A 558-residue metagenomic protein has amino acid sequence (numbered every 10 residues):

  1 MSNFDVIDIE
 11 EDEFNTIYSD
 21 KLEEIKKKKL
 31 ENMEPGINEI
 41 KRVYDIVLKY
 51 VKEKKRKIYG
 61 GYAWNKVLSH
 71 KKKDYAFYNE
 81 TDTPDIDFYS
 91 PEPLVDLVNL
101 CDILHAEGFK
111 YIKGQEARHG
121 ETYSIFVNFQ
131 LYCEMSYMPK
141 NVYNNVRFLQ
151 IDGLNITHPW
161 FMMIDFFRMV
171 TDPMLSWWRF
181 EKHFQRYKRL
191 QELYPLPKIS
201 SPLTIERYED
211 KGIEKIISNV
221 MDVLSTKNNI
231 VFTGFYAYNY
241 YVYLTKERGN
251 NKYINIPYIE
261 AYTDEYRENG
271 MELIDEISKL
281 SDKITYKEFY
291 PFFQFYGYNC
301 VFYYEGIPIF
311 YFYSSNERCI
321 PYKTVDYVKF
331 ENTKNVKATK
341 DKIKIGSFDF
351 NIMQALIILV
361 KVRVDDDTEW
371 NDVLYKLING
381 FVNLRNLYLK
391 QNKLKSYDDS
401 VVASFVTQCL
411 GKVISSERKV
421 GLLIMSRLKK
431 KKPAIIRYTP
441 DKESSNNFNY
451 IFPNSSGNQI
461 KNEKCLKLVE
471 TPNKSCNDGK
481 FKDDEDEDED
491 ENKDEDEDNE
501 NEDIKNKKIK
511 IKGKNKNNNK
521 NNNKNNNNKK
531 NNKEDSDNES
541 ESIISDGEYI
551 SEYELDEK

Functional and structural regions predicted by a protein language model:
M1-D45, I151-S218, T439, S456-G479 (+2 more regions): N-terminal regions immediately upstream of nucleotidyltransferase
I17, K21, I46, I103 (+5 more regions): Charge-rich, solvent-exposed alpha-helical interaction surfaces
I40-L94, V98-N99, I216-E265: Active-site nucleotide-donor binding segment shared across nucleotidyl transfer reactions
V51, M135-Y208, P308-L466: Active-site and adjacent loop segments of nucleotide-processing enzymes that use two-metal-ion phosphate chemistry
K55-A63, V67-L68, Y78-D82, Y132 (+7 more regions): Compositionally biased low-complexity segments enriched in polar/charged residues
P93-E107, E265-S281: Amphipathic alpha-helical segments
I103-N144, E276-I320: Conserved catalytic core of two-metal-ion nucleotidyltransferases
